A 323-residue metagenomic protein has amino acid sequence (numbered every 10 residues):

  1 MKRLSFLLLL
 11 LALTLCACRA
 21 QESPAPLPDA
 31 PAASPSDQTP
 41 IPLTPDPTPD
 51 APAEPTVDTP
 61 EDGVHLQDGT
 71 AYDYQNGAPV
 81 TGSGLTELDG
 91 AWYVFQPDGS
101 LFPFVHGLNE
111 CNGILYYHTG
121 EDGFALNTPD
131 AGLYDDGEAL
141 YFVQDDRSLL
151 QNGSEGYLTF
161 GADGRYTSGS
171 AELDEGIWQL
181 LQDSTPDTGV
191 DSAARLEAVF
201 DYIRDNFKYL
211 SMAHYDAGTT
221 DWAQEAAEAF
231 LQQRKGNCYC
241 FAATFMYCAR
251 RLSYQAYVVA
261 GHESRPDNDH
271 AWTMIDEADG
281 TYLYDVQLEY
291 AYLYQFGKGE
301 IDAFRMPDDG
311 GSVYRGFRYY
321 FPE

Functional and structural regions predicted by a protein language model:
S5-L10, R19-G176, Y215-D216, V259-D276 (+3 more regions): Extracellular adhesion/carbohydrate-binding repeat motifs centered on closely spaced tryptophans
A78, D89, W222-A229, R251: A detector of mature, structured extracytoplasmic domains
E172-F230: Secondary-structure boundary elements
R195-V199, R234-A249: Active-site nucleophilic cysteine motif
C240-R305: Hydrophobic/aromatic-rich core segments of domains that either
G297-E323: Low-complexity, Gly/Ser/Thr/Pro-rich intrinsically disordered linker/tail segments
